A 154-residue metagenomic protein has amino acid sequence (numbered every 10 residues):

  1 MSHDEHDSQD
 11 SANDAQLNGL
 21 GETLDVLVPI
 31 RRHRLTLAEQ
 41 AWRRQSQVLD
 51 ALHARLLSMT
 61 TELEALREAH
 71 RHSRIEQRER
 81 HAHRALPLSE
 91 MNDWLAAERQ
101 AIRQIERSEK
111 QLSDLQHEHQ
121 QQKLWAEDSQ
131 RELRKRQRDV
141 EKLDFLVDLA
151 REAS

Functional and structural regions predicted by a protein language model:
M1-S154: Charge-rich amphipathic alpha-helical interaction elements
